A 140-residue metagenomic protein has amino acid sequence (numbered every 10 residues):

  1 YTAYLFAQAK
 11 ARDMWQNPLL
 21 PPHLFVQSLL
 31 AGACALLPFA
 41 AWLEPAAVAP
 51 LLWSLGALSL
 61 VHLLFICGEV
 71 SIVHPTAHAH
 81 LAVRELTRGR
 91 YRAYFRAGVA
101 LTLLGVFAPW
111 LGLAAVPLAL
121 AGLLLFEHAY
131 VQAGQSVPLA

Functional and structural regions predicted by a protein language model:
Y1-A115, A119-L125: Long, contiguous internal "core" modules enriched in hydrophobic/ aromatic residues
V116-P117, Q132-G134: Polytopic alpha-helical membrane-helix bundles and their juxtamembrane interface segments in multi-pass membrane
G134-A140: Short, highly charged, low-complexity non-transmembrane loops/tails of multi-pass membrane proteins
